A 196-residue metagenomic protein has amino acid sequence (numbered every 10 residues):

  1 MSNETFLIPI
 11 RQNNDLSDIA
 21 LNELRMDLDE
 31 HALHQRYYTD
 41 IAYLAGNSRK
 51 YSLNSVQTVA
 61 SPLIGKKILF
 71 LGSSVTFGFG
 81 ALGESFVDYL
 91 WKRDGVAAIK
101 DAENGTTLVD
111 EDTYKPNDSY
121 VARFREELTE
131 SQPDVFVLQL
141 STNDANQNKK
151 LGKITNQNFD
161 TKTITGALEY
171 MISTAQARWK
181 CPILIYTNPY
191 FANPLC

Functional and structural regions predicted by a protein language model:
M1-L71, V75-L82, K92-R93, T129-D134 (+1 more regions): N-terminal secretory targeting modules
Y37-Y38, Y43, Y51, Y89 (+5 more regions): Sequence-level detector for tyrosine residue identity
K67-L69, V75-N158, K162, P194: Conserved SGNH/GDSL esterase-like catalytic core that processes O-acyl groups on lipids and polysaccharides
G95, S141, S173-K180: Sec-exported extracytoplasmic/periplasmic mature domains
F124, L168-I172: Generic structural signal for well-ordered alpha-helices, preferentially at hydrophobic/aromatic core positions
C181-C196: Substrate-gating cap/lid alpha-helix
